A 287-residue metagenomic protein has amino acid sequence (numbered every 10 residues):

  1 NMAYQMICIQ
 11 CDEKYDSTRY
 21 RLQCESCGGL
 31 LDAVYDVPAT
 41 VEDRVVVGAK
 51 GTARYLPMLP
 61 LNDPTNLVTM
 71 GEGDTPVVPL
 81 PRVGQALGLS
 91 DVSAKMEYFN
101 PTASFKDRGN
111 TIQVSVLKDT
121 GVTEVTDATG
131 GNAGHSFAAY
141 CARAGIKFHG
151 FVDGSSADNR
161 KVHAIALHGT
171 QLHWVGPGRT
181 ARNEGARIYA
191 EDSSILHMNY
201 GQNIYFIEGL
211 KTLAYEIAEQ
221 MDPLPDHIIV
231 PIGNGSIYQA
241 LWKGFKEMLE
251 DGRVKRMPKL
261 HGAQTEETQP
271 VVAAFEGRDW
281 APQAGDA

Functional and structural regions predicted by a protein language model:
M2-A287: PLP-dependent amino-acid enzyme catalytic core
